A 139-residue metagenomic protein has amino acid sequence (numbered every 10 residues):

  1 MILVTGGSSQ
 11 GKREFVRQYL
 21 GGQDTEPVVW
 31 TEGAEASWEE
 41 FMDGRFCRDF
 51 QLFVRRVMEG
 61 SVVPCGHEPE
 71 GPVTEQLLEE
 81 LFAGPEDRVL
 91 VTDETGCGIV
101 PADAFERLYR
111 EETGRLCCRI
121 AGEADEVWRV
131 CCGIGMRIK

Functional and structural regions predicted by a protein language model:
M1-A34: Glycine-rich P-loop/Walker A and Walker A-like loops and their local beta1-loop-alpha1 context in P-loop NTPases
L3, G11, V29-W30, R45 (+3 more regions): Generic detector of bulky aromatic hydrophobic side chains
V4, D24, C65, A102-E106: Short linear motifs at secondary-structure transitions and domain/linker junctions
S9-Q10, L52-F53, G96-C97, G135: Short, solvent-exposed loop/turn segments at secondary-structure junctions
R17-Y19, G60-V63, D103-R107: Short, glycine/charged-enriched secondary-structure capping and boundary segments
T25-V89: Conserved nucleotide-sensing/catalytic segment adjacent to the nucleotide-binding pocket in NTP-handling enzymes
E68-K139: Replace "adjacent to P-loop NTPase cores in ATP/GTP-dependent enzymes" with "adjacent to NTP-binding cores
